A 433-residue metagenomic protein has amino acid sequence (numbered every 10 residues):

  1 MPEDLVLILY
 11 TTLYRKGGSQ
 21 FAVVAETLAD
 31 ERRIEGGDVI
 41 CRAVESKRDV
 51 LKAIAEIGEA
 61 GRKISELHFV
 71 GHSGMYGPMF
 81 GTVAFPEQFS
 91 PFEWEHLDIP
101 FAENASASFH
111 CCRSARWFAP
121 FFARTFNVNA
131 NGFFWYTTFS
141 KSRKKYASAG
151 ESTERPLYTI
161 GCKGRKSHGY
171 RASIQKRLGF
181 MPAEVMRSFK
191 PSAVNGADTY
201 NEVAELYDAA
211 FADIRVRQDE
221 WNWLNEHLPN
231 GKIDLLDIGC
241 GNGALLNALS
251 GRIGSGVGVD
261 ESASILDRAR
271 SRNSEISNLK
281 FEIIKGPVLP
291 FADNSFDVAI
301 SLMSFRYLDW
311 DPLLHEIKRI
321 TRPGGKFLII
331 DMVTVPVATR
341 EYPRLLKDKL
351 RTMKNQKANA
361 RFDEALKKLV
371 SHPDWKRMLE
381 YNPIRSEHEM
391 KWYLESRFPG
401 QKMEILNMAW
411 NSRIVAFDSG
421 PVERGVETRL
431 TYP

Functional and structural regions predicted by a protein language model:
P2-K52, E59: A domain-level signal for caspase-like cysteine endopeptidase catalytic cores and their zymogen-processing architecture
S65-V70, G74-R143: Catalytic cores of nucleophile-dependent amide-cleaving enzymes
S192-N230: Conserved class I S-adenosyl-L-methionine
L236-I238, N242-V288: Class I SAM-dependent methyltransferase SAM/SAH-binding core
I300: A conserved beta-strand element that flanks and buttresses the S-adenosyl-L-methionine
P312-P323: A short glycine-rich, Lys/Arg-flanked "PGG" loop and its adjoining helix->strand segment in the class I
L328-K357: Conserved class I S-adenosyl-L-methionine
Y381-P399: Short alpha-helix
